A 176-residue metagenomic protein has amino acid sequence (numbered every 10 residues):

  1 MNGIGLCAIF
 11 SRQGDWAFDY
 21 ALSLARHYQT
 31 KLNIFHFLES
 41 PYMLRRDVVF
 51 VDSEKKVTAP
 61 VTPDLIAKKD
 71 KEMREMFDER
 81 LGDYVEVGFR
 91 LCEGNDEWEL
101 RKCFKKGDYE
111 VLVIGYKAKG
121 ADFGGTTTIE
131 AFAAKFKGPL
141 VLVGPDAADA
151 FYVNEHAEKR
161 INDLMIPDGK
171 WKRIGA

Functional and structural regions predicted by a protein language model:
N2-K56, K135, G144, K159-A176: Small/aliphatic-rich secondary-structure junction motif
F10-Q13, E93-E97, A118-K119: Short beta->alpha connector loops
K31, E86-G88, P139: Conserved beta-strand segments of alpha/beta enzyme cores
I34, F89-L91, L142: A structural preference for short, hydrophobic beta-strand core positions in alpha/beta folds
F37-S40, D64-L65, E75: Redox- and metal-dependent alpha/beta enzyme cores, enriched for Fe-S-associated oxidoreductases and cofactor-handling
E54-K71: A short acidic, glycine-rich active-site loop that binds or catalyzes chemistry on phosphate/adenosine moieties
D78-L112, A150, H156-E158, M165-A176: Structural beta-alpha unit
C103-M165: Gly/Ser-rich helix-loop-strand patches that form or flank binding pockets for ribonucleotide-derived cofactors
